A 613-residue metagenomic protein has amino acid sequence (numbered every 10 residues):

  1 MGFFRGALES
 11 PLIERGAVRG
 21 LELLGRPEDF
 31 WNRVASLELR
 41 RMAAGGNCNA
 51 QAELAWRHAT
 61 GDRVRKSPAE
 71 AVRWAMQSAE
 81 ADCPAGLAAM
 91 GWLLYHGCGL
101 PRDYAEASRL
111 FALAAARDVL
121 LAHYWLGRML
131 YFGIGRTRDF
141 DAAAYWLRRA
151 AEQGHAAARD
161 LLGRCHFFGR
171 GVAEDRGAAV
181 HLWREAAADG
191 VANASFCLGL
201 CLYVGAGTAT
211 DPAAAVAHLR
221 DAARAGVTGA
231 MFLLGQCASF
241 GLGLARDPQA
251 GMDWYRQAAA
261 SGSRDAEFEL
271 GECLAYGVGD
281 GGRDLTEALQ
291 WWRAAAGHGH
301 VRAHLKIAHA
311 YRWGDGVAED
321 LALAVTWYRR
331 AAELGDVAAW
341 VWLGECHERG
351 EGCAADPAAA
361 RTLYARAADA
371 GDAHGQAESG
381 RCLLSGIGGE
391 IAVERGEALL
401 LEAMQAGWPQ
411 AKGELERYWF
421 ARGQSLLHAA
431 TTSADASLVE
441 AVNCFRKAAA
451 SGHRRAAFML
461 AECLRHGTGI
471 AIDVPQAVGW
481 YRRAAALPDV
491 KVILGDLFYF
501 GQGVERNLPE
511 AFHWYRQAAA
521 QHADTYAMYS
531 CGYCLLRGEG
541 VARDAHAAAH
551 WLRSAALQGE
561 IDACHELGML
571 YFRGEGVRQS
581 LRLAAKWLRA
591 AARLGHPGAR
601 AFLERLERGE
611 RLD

Functional and structural regions predicted by a protein language model:
F3, R593-D613: Terminal, low-structured helical/coil segments at or just beyond the last alpha-helical repeat
G20-G45, N49-R63, A421-A436, D496: Alpha-helical segment of the N-proximal tetratricopeptide repeat
R26-R33, K66-A69, D103-Y104, D139-F140 (+11 more regions): Helix-turn-helix repeat elements of alpha-solenoid scaffolds
G45-C48, T60-D62, E80-P84, H96-C98 (+38 more regions): Short helix-capping/linker turns of helical repeat alpha-solenoids
E53-T60, A89-H96, W125-F132, R136 (+14 more regions): Hydrophobic face of amphipathic alpha-helices that form TPR/SEL1-like repeat modules and related alpha-solenoid
E394-W408, A484-A485, Q579-P597, E604: TPR/TPR-like (Sel1-like) alpha-helical repeat modules
